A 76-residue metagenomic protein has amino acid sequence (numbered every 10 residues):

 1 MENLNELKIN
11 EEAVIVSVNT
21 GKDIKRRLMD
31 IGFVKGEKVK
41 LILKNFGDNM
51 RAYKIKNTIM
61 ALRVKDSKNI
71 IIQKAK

Functional and structural regions predicted by a protein language model:
E2-E6, M50: Ubiquitin-like/PB1-type beta-grasp interaction modules and other compact soluble beta-rich domains
S17-G21: A structural micro-motif recognizing beta-strand termini and the immediately following turn/loop segments
I24-R27: Short alpha-helix capping/helix-loop boundary micro-motifs
D48-K76: C-terminal structural segments of small proteins and small subunits
